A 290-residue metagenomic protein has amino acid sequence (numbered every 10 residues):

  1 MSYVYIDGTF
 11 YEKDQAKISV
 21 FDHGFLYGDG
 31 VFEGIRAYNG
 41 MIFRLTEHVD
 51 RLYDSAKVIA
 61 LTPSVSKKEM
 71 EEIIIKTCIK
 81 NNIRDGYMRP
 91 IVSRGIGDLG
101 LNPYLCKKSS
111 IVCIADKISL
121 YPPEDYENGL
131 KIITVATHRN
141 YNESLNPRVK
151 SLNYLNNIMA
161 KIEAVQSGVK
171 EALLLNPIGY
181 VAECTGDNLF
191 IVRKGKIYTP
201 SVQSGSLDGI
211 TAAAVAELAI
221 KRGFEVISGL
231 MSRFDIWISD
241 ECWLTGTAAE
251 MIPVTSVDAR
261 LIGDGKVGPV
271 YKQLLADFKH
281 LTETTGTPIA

Functional and structural regions predicted by a protein language model:
M1-L173, P177-Y180, Q203, L207 (+1 more regions): Conserved alpha/beta cores of soluble small-molecule-handling proteins
L173, Y180-V202: Glycine- and Gly-Pro-enriched alpha-helical subdomains that act as flexible, kink-prone "lid/hinge" or packing modules
